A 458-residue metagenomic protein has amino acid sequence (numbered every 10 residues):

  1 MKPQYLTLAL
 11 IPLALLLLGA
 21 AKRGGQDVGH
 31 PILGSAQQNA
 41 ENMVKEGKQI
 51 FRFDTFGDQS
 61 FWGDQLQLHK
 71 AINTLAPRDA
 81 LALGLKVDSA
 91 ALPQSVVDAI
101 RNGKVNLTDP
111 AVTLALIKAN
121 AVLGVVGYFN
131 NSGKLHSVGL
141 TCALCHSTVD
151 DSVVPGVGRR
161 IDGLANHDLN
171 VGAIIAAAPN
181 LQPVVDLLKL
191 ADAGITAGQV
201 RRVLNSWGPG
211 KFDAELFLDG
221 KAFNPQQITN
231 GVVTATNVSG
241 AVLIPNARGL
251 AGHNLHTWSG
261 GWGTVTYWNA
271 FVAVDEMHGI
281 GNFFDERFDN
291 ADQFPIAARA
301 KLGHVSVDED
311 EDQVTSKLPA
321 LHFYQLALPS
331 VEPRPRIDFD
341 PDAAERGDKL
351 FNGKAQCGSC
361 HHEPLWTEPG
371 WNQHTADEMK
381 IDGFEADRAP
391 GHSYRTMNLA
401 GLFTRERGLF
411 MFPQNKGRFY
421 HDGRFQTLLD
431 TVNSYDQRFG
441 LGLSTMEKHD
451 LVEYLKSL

Functional and structural regions predicted by a protein language model:
K2-P12, L16-L458: Periplasmic c-type cytochrome electron-transfer domains
